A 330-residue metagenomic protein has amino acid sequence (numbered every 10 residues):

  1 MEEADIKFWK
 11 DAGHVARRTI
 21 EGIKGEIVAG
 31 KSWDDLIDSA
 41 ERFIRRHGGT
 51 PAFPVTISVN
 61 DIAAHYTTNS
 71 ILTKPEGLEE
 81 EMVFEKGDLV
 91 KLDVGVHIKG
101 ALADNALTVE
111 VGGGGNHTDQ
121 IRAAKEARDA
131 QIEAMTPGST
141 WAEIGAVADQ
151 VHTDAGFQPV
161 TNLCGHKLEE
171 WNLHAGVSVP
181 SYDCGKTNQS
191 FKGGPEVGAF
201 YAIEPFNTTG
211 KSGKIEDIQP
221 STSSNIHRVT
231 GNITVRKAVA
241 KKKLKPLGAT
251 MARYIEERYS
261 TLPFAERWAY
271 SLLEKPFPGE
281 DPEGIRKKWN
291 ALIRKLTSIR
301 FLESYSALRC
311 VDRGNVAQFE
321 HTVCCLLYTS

Functional and structural regions predicted by a protein language model:
M1-F8, A16-E26: Generic N-terminal amphipathic, Lys/Arg-enriched alpha-helix
E2, I6, P51-A134, V160-C164 (+2 more regions): Short, acidic (Asp/Glu-rich) active-site segment that either coordinates a divalent metal cofactor
R18-G49, A134-Q158: Extended boundary segments
V109, H321-C325: A structural signal for short hydrophobic beta-strand segments in well-ordered beta-sheet cores
I144, V151-L168, L173-Y182: Histidine/acidic-rich helix-loop-helix segments that form or flank divalent-metal centers in metalloenzyme catalytic
N225-G279: Active-site-adjacent segment of 2-oxoglutarate/Fe(II) JmjC oxygenases
L262-E320: A conserved acidic, glycine/proline-rich C-terminal tail/linker
Y328-T329: Conserved small/polar residues in nucleotide/adenosyl-binding loops
